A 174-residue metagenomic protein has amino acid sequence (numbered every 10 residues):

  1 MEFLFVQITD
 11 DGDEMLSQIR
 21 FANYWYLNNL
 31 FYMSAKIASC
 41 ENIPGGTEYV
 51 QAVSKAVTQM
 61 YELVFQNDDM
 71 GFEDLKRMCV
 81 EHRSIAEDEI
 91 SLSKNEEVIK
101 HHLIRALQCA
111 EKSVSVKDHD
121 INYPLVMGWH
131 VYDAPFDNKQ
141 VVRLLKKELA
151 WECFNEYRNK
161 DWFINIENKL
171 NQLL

Functional and structural regions predicted by a protein language model:
M1, Q7-S39: Solenoidal tandem-repeat scaffolds enriched in leucines and small polar residues
F3-M15, G45-L63: Helix-turn-helix repeat elements of alpha-solenoid scaffolds
I8-D10, P44, L92-S93, K160: Structural motif corresponding to the intra-repeat A-B loop/turn of tetratricopeptide repeats
L27, S34, A38, Y49-K160 (+2 more regions): Alpha-helical protein-protein interaction modules
